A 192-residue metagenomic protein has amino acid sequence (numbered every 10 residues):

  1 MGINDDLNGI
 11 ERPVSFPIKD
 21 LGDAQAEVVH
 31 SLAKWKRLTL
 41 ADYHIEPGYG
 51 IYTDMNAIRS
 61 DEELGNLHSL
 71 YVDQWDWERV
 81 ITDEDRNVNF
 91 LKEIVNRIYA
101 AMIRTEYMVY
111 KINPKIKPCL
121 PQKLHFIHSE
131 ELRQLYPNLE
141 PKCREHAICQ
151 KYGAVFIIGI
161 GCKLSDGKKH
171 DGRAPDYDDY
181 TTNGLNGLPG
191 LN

Functional and structural regions predicted by a protein language model:
M1-N192: Structured aminoacyl-transfer and RNA-binding surfaces used for tRNA recognition/handling in the translation apparatus
